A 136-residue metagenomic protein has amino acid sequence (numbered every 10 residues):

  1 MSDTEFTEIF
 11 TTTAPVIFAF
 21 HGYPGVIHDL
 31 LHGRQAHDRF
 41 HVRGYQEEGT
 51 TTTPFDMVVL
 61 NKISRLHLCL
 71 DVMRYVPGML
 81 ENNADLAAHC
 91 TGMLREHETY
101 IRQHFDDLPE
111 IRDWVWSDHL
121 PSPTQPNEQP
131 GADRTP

Functional and structural regions predicted by a protein language model:
M1-P136: Thiamine diphosphate
